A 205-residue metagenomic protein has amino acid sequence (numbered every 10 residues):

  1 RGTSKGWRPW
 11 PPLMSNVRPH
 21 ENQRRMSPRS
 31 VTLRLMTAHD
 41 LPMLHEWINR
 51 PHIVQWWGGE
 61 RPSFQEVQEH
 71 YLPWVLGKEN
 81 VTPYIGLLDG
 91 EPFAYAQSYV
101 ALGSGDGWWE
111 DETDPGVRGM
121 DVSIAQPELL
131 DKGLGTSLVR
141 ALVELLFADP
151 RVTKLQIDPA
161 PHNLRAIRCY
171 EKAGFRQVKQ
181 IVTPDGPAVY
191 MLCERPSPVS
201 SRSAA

Functional and structural regions predicted by a protein language model:
G6-W10, S15-S27, E171-A205: Terminal substrate-recognition subdomain of acyl/acetyltransferases
V31-E46: A short beta-loop-alpha structural element at the N-terminal edge of CoA-dependent acyl/N-acetyltransferase catalytic
H52-L72: Conserved GNAT-fold acetyl-CoA-binding loop/helix
Q68-L129, L145, R195-P196: Acetyl-CoA-dependent GNAT
G133-L142: Conserved acetyl-CoA pyrophosphate-binding loop and the N-cap/start of the following alpha-helix in GNAT-like
T136, P161-K179: Conserved active-site alpha-helix within GNAT-family acetyltransferase domains
A148-D158: Conserved GNAT acetyl-CoA-binding A-motif
Q156-I167, T183-P187: Conserved beta-strand-loop-alpha-helix junction that forms the acyl-donor binding cleft
